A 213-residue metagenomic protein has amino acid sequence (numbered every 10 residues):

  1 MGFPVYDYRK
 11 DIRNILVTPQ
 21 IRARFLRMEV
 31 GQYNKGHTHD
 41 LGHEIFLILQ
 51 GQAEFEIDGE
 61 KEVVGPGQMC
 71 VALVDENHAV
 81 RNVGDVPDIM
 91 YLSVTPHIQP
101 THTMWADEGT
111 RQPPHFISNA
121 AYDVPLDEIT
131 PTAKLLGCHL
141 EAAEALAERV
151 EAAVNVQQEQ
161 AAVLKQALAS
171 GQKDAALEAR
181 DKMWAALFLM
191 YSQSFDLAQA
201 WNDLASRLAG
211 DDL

Functional and structural regions predicted by a protein language model:
G2-G36, G42, S93-H102: A short glycine-rich, His/Asp/Glu-containing loop-to-beta-strand
V30, L41, E60, E76-N77 (+1 more regions): A generic "binding-loop/recognition-motif" signal
G36, F55-E56, A72, H78-G84: Short beta-strand His + acidic residue motifs that chelate non-heme Fe in jelly-roll/DSBH and cupin folds
L41-A53: Glycine- and acidic-residue-biased ligand/ion/polar-headgroup-sensing regions
D58-D75: Short acidic-glycine-tyrosine-enriched beta hairpin
D75-E76, T95: Short, surface-exposed secondary-structure boundary micro-motifs
V83-L146: Double-stranded beta-helix
L140-L213: Charged, low-complexity intrinsically disordered regulatory/assembly segments
